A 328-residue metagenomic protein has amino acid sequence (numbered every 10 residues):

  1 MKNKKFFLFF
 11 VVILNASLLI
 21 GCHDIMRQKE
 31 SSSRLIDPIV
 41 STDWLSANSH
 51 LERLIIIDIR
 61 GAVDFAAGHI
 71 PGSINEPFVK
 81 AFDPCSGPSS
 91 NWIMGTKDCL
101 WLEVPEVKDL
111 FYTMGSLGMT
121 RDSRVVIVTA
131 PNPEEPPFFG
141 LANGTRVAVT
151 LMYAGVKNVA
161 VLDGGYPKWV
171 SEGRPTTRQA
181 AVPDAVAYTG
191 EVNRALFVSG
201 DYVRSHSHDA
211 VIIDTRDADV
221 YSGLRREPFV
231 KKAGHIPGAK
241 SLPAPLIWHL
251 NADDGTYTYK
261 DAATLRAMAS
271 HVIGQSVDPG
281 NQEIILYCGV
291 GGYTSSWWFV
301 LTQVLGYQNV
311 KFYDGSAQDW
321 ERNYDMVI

Functional and structural regions predicted by a protein language model:
M1-F9: Bacterial N-terminal signal peptides that target proteins for export
F9-L18: Bacterial N-terminal signal peptides
G21-I328: Cytosolic catalytic domains that perform sulfur/thiol-centered chemistry
